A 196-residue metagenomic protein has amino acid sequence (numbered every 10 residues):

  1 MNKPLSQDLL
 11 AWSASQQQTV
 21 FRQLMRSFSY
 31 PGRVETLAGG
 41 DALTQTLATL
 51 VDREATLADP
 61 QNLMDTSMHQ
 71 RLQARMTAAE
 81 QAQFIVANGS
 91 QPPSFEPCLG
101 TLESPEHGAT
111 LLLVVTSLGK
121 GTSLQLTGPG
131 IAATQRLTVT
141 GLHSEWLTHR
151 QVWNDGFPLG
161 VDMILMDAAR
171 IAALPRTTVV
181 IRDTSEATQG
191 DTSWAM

Functional and structural regions predicted by a protein language model:
M1-T56, P60-T66, Q70-R71, A169 (+2 more regions): N-terminal, charge-rich interaction modules
E54-A55, N62-E186, S193-M196: Internal, well-folded beta-alpha domain core
